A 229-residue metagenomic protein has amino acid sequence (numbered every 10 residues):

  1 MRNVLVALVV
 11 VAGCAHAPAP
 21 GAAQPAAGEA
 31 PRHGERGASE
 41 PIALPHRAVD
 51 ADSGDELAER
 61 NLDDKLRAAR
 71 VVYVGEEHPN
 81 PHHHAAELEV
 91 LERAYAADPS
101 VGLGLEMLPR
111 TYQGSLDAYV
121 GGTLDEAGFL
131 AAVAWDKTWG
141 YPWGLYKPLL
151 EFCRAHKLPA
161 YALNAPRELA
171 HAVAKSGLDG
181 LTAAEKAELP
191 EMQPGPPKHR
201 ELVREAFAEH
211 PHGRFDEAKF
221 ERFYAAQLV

Functional and structural regions predicted by a protein language model:
M1-V4: Positively charged n-region of N-terminal signal peptides that target proteins for export
V11-G13: C-terminal motif of bacterial Sec signal peptides marking the signal peptidase cleavage site
A15-A69: N- or domain-start disorder-to-order transition segments that initiate the globular core
L44-P45, R67-E77, G128-A134: Acidic/histidine-rich, surface-exposed loop or edge segments in extracytoplasmic proteins
G54-A96: Zymogen propeptides
G75-E77, L105-L108, L163-R167: Active-site-proximal beta-strand/loop segments in catalytic clefts of secreted hydrolases
N80-Y95, S100-G104, R110-G121: Membrane-embedded segments
G102, G114-V229: A substrate-binding/cap region within the structured catalytic cores of diverse enzymes
